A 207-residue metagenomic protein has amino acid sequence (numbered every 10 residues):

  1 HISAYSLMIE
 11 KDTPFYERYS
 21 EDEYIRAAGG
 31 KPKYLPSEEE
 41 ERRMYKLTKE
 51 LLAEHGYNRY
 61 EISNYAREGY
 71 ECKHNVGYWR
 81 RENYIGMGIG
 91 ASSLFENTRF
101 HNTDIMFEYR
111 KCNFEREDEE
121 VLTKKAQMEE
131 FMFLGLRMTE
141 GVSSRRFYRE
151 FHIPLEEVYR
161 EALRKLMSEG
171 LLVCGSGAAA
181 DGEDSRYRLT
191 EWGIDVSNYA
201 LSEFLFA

Functional and structural regions predicted by a protein language model:
H1-I153: C-terminal scaffold of the Radical SAM
G69-E71, K165, A180: Short solvent-exposed loop/turn micro-motifs enriched in small/polar/acidic residues
A126-F133, R160, I194, N198: Non-catalytic, well-ordered alpha-helical scaffold segments
F147, L171-C174, Y187: Helix-rich C-terminal "collar"/helical-bundle subdomain used as an assembly and partner-interaction module in RFC-like
I153-S168: Short amphipathic alpha-helical interaction segments
M167-D181: A short, conserved structural fragment
A180-T190: Minor-groove-contacting beta-hairpin "wing" of winged helix-turn-helix DNA-binding domains
E191-A207: Short, amphipathic alpha-helical interaction segments positioned at domain boundaries
